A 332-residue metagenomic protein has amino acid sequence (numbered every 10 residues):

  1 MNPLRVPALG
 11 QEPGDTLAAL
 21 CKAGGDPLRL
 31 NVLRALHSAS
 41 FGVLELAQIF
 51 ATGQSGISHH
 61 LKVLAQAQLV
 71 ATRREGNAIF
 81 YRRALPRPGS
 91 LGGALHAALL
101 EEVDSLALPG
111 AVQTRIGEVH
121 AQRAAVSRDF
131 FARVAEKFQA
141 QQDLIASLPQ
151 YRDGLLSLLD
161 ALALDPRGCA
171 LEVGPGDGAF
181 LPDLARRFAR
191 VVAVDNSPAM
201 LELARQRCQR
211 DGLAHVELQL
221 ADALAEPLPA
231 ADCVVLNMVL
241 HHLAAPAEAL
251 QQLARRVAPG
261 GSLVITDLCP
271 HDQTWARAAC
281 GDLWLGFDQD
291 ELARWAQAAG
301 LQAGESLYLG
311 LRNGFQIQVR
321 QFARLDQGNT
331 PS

Functional and structural regions predicted by a protein language model:
N2-R5, L9, S90-K137: Amphipathic alpha-helical dimerization/coiled-coil segments that flank or bridge DNA-binding/regulatory modules
D15-G56, I79-P86: N-terminal helix-turn-helix DNA-binding core of bacterial DNA-binding proteins
A146-R167: Conserved alpha-helix/loop element of class I SAM-dependent methyltransferases that forms part of the SAM/SAH-binding
L171, D177-A225: Class I SAM-dependent methyltransferase SAM/SAH-binding core
L224-V234: A short acidic, Gly/Pro-enriched loop at the edge of an enzyme's catalytic core that lines a small-molecule cofactor
C233-A245: A short SAM/SAH-binding and catalytic strip from SAM-dependent methyltransferases
A247-S262: A short glycine-rich, Lys/Arg-flanked "PGG" loop and its adjoining helix->strand segment in the class I
S262-Q321: C-terminal alpha-helical "lid/dimerization" subdomain adjacent to the S-adenosyl-L-methionine
